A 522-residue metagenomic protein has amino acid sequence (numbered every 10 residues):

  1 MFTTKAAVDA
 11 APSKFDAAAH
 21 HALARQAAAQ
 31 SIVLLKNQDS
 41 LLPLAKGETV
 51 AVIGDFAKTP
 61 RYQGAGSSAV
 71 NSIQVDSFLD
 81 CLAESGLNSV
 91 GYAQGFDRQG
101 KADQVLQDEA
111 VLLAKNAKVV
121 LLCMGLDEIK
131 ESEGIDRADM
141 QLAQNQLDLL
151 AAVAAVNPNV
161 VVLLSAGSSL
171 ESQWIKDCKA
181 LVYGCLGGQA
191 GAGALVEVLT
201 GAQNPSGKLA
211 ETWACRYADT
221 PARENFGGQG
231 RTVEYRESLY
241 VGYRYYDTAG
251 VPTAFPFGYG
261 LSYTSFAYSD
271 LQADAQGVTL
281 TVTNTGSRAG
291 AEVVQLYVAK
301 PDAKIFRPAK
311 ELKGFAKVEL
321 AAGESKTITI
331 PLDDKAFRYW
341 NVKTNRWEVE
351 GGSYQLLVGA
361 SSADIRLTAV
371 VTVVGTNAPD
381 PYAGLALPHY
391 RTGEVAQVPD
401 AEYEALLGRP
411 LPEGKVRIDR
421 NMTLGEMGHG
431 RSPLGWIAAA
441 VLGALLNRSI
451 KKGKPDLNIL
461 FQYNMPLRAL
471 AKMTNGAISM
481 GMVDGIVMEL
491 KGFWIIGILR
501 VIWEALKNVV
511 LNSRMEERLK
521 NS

Functional and structural regions predicted by a protein language model:
M1-T4, V8, K14-F15, A22-S522: C-terminal non-catalytic regions of proteins with extracellular/luminal or membrane-system context
